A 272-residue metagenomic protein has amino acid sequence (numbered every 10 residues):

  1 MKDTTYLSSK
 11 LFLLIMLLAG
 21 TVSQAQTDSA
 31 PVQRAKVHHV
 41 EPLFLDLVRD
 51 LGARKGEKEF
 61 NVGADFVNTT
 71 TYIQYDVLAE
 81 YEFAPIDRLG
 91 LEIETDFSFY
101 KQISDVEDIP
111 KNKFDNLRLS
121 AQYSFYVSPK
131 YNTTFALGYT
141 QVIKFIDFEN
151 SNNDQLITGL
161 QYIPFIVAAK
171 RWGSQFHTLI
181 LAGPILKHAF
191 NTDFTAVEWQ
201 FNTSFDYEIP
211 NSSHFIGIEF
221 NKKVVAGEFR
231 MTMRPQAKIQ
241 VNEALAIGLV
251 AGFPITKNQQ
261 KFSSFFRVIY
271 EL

Functional and structural regions predicted by a protein language model:
M1-V40: Cleavable N-terminal export/targeting peptides
Q26-L272: Transmembrane beta-barrel domains of Gram-negative outer membranes and organellar outer membranes
